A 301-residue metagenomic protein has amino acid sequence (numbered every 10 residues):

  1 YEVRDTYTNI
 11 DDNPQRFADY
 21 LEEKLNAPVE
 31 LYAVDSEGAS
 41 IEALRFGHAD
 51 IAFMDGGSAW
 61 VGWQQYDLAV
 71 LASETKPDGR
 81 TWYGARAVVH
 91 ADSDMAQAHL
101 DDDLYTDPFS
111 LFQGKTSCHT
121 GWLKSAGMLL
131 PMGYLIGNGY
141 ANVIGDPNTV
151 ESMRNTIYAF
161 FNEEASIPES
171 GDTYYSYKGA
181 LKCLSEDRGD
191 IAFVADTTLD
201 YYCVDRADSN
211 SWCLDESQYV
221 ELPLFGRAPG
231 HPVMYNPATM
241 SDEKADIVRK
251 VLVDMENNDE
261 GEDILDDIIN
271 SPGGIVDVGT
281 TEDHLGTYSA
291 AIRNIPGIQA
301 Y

Functional and structural regions predicted by a protein language model:
Y1-R4, L71-A87, I144-P168, C203-R249 (+1 more regions): Periplasmic-binding protein-like
Y1-W60: Extracytoplasmic small-molecule ligand-binding "clamshell" domains of the periplasmic binding protein/Venus flytrap
D5-D19, M240-Y301: An extracytoplasmic/periplasmic, membrane-proximal ligand-sensing/linker region
Q15, D19, E23, G38 (+12 more regions): Solvent-exposed, polar/charged alpha-helical surfaces in well-ordered, non-transmembrane soluble domains, broadly
L31-E42, V143-K182, E186: Short helix-initiation/N-cap motifs at beta->coil->alpha
R45-V88: N-terminal segment of the mature folded domain
F53-D67, Y134-G137, Y177-E216: A ligand-binding cleft/hinge motif common to bilobed small-molecule-binding domains
E74-I144: A conserved helix-loop-strand patch within extracytoplasmic ligand-binding domains of the periplasmic binding
